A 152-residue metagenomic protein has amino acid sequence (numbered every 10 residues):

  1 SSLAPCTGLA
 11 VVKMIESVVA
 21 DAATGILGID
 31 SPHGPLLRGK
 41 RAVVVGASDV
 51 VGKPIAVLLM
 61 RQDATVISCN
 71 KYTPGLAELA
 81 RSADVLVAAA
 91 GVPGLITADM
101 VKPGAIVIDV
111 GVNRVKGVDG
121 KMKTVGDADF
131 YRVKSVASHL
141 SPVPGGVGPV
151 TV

Functional and structural regions predicted by a protein language model:
S2-I106, V110, V115, K121-Y131: Glycine-rich phosphate/diphosphate-binding loop of Rossmann-like nucleotide-binding domains
V107-V110, V125-V152: C-terminal functional extensions of proteins
